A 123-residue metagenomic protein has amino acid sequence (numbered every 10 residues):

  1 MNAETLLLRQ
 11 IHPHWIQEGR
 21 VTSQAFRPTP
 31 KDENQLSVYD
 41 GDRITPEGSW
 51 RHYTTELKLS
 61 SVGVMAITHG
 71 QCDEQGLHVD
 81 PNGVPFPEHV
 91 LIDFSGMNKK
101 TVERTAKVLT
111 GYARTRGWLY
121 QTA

Functional and structural regions predicted by a protein language model:
M1-A3, I16-G19, S23, R27-A123: Conserved NAD+-utilizing ADP-ribose enzyme module
A3-H12: Short, surface-exposed binding/anchoring microloops in extracellular/periplasmic proteins
